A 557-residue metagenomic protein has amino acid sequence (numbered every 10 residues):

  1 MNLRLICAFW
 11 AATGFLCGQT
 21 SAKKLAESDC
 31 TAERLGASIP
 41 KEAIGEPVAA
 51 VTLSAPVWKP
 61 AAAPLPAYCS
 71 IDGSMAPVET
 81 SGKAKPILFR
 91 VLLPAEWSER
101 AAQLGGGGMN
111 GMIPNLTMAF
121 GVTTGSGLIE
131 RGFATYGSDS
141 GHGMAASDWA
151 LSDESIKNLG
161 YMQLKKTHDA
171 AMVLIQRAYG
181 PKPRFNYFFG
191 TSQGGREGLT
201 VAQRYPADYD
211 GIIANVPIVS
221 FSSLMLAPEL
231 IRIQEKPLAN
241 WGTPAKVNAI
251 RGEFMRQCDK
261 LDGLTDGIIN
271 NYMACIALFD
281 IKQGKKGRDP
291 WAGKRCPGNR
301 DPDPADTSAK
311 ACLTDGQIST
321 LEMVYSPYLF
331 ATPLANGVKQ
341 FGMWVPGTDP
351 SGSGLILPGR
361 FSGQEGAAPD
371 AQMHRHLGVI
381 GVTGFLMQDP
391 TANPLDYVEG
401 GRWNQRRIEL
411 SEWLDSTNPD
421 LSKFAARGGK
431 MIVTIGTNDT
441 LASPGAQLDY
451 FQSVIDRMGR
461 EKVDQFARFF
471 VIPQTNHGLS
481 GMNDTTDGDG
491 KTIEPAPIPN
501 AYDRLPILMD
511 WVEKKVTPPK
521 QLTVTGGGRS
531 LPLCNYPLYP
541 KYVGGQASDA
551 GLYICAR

Functional and structural regions predicted by a protein language model:
Q19-R100, I113-N115, V122, T265-I269 (+6 more regions): Catalytic-loop region of hydrolases
A76-K165, S192, Q203, I231-P237 (+1 more regions): N-terminal cap/lid subdomain of alpha/beta-hydrolase-fold enzymes
G107-G180, L226-A227, T391-W413, T475-E494: Cap/lid segment of the alpha/beta-hydrolase catalytic domain
P181-S192: Alpha/beta-hydrolase fold nucleophile elbow
G195-P206: Short glycine-enriched nucleophile-adjacent loop and the immediately C-terminal alpha-helix near the catalytic center
R204-A207, G211-N248, N271-M273, G352 (+3 more regions): Hydrolase active-site cap/lid region
V433-I435: Short beta-strand/loop motif that positions the catalytic acidic residue of the alpha/beta-hydrolase fold
L441-G445: Conserved alpha/beta-hydrolase "acid-adjacent" motif
